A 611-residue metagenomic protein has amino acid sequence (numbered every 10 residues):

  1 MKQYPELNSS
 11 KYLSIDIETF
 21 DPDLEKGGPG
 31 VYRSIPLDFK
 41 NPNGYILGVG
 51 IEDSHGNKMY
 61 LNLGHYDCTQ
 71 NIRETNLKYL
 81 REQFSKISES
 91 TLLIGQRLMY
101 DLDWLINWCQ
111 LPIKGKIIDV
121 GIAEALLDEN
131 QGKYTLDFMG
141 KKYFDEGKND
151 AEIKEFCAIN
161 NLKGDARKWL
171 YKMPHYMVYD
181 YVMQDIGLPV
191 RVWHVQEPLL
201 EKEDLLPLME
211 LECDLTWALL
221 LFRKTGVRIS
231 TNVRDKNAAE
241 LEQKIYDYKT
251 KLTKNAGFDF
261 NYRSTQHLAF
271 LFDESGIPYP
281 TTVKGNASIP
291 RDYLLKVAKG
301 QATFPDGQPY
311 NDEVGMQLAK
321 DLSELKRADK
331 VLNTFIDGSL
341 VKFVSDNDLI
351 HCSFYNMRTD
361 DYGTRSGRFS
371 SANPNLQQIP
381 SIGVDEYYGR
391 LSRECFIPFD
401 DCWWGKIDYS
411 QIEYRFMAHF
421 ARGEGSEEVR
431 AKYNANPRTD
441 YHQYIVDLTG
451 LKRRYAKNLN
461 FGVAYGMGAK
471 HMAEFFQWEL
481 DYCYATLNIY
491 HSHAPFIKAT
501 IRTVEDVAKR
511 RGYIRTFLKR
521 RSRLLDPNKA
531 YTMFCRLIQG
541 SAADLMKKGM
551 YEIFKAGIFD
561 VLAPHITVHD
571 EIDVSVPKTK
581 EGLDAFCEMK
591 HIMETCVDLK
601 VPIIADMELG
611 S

Functional and structural regions predicted by a protein language model:
M1-H65, Q131, K141-F144, N149-Y388 (+7 more regions): Conserved "right-hand" nucleotidyltransferase catalytic core of DNA-directed polymerases
S14, T91-D101, K406: Acidic beta-strand-to-loop metal/phosphate-binding motif
D21-P22, M99-L111, A123-L127, L268-G276 (+1 more regions): Short active-site loop/helix that positions an aromatic residue
H55-L93: Nucleic-acid-processing active sites and adjacent nucleic-acid-binding tracks, predominantly divalent metal-dependent
L111-E129, L136-K141, R438-H442: Conserved beta-strand -> loop -> alpha-helix junction used to position metal-binding or nucleic-acid-contacting
K168, W217, K224, P278 (+5 more regions): Conserved catalytic core of nucleic-acid polymerases
P577-L583: Helix N-cap motif at beta-to-alpha junctions
A585-M593: Short amphipathic alpha-helices in soluble, non-transmembrane regions that often serve as interface/regulatory elements
